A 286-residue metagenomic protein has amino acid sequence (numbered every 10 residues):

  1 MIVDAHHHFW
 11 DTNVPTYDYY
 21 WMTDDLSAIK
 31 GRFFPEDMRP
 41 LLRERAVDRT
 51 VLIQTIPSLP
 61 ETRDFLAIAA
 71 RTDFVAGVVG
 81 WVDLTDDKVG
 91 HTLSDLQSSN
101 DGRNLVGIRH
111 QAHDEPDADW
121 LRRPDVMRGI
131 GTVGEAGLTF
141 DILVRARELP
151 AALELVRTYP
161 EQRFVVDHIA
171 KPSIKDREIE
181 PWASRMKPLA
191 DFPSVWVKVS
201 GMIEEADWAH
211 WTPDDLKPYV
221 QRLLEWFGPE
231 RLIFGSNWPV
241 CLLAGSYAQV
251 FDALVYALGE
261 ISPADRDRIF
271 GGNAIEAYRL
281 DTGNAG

Functional and structural regions predicted by a protein language model:
M1-V3, Y20, S27-R49, Q221-R222 (+2 more regions): Mid-to-C-terminal alpha-helical segments outside catalytic/metal-binding sites
I2-T12, V166-I169: Histidine-centered catalytic micro-motifs
H6, T50, F65, V78 (+8 more regions): Conserved, mostly hydrophobic/aromatic
H8, I56, A170, M202-I203 (+1 more regions): Catalytic metal-binding/acid-base residues of hydrolase active sites
W10-D48, S99-E115, Q162-R163, P193-W196 (+1 more regions): Active-site gating loops and adjacent loop-to-helix segments of metal-dependent hydrolytic enzymes
D37-L41, E61-I68, T92-L96, D125-T132 (+4 more regions): A general structural detector for well-ordered alpha-helical segments in enzyme core domains, enriched
S58-R147, E154-R157, K198-M202, A209-H210: Active-site gating/metal-coordination segments in enzymes
W120-I233: Catalytic pocket-lining loop regions of alpha/beta-barrel enzymes, especially the amidohydrolase/enolase/GH5 lineages
